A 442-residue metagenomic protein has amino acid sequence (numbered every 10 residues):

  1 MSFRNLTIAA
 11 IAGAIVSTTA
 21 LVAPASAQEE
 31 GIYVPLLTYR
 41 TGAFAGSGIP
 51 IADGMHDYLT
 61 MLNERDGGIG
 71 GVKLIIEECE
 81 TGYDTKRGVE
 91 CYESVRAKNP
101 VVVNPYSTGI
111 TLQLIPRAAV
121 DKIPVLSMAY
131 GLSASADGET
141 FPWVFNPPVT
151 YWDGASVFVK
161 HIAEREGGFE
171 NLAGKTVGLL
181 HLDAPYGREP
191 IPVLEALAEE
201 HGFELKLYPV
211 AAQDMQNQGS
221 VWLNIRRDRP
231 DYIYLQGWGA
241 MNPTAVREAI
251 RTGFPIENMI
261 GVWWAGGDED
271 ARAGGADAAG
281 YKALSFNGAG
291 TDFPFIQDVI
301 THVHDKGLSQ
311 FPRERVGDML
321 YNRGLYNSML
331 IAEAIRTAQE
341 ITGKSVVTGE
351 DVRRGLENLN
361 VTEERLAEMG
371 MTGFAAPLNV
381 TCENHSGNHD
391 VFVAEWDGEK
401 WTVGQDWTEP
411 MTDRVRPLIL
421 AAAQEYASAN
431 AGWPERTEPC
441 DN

Functional and structural regions predicted by a protein language model:
I15-A25: C-terminal segment of classical bacterial N-terminal signal peptides
E29-Y33, G46-D53, R65-G138, P147 (+2 more regions): Beta-alpha junction/loop-to-helix N-cap segments that form part of ligand/metal-binding clefts
G31-H56, C79-K86, S107, L180-E189 (+1 more regions): Extracytoplasmic "Venus flytrap"
T81, V125-S127, L132-A136, Q213 (+2 more regions): Venus flytrap/periplasmic-binding-protein-like
R87, S133-A134, P142-G253, G290-Q297: Extracellular/periplasmic Venus flytrap/periplasmic-binding protein
V95-T108, L126-M128, T176-H181, R229-G239 (+3 more regions): Periplasmic-binding protein-like
A249-N327, T408, A422: Extracellular/periplasmic periplasmic-binding protein-like sensory domains
L308-Y321, A332-D406, P410: Segments of small-molecule ligand-sensing domains
